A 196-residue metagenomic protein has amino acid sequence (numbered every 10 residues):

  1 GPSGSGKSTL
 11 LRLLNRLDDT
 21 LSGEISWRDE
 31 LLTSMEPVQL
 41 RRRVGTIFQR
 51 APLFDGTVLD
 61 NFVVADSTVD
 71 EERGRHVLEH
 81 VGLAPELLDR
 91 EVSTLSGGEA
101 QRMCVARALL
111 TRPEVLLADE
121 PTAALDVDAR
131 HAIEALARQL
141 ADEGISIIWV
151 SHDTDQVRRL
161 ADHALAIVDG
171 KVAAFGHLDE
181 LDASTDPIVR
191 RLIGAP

Functional and structural regions predicted by a protein language model:
N15: Helix-to-loop junction immediately C-terminal to a conserved catalytic motif
G23-L31, L40: Conserved ABC transporter NBD signature motif
E91-L95, E99: Conserved ABC ATPase signature
L116-D119: Catalytic Walker B motif of ABC-type/P-loop ATPase nucleotide-binding domains
S151-H152: H-loop/switch region of ABC-family ATPase nucleotide-binding domains
V157-R159: A short, surface-exposed alpha-helical micro-motif characterized by mixed small hydrophobic and charged/polar residues
